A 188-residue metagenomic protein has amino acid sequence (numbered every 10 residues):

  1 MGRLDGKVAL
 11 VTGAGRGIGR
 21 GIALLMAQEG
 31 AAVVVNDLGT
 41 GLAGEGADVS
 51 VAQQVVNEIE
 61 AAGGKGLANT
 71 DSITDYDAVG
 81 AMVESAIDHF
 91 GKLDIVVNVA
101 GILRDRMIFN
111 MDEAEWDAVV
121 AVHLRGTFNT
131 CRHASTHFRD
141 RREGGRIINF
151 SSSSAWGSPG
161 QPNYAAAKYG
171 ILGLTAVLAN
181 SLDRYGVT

Functional and structural regions predicted by a protein language model:
G2-V34: Canonical Rossmann dinucleotide-binding motif of NAD(H)/NADP(H)-dependent dehydrogenases/reductases, specifically
M26, K65, G91-D94, L182-T188: Conserved Rossmann-fold SDR core element
E29-Q53: Conserved glycine-rich Rossmann-like NAD(P)H-binding loop of the short-chain dehydrogenase/reductase
V49, T70-V83, E113: The beta1-alpha1 cofactor-binding region of Rossmann-like NAD(H)/NADP(H)-dependent oxidoreductases
I59, M107-I108, D112-V120: Substrate-binding pocket helix/loop in short-chain dehydrogenase/reductase
C131-R132, A176: A short, exposed helix-loop element centered on a Lys and neighboring polar residues
R139-D140, R146-R184: Catalytic loop of short-chain dehydrogenase/reductase
